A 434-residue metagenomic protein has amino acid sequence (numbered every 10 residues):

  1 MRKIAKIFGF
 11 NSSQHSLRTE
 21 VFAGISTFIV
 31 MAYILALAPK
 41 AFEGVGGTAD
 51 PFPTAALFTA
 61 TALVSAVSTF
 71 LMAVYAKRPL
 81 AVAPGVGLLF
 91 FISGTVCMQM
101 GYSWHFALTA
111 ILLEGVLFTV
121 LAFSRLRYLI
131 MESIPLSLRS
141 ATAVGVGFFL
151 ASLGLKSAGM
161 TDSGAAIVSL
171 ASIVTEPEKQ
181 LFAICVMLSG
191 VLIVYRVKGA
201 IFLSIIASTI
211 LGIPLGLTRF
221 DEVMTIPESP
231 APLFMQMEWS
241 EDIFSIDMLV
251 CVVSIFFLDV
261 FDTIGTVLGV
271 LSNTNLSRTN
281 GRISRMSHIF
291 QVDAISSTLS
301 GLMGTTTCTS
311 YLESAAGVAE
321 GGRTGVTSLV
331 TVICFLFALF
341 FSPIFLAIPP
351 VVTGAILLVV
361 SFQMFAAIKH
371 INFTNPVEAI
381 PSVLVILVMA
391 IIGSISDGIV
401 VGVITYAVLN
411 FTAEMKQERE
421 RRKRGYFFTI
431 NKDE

Functional and structural regions predicted by a protein language model:
M1-A56, L170-A171, L203-S287, R424-I430: Helix-loop-helix hairpins and the membrane-proximal interhelical loops of multi-pass alpha-helical transport proteins
R2-A38, V64-S65, G85-G94, M98-A143 (+1 more regions): Helix-loop-helix junctions within the multi-pass membrane cores of secondary transporters/permeases
I29-Y33, Y75-G85, F118-L121, R196-V197 (+4 more regions): Short helix-coil transition sites and intra-membrane helix breaks within transmembrane domains of multi-pass
P51-A55, L80, W104, I395: Membrane-helix interface/capping residues of multi-pass secondary transporters
A60, V64-V86: Juxtamembrane transmembrane-helix boundary signature
T69-R78, M160-T161, T309, L346: Alpha-helical transmembrane segments and, especially, the helix-loop junctions at the ends of these helices
M100-P214, T218, L329-E434: Membrane-embedded alpha-helical modules
